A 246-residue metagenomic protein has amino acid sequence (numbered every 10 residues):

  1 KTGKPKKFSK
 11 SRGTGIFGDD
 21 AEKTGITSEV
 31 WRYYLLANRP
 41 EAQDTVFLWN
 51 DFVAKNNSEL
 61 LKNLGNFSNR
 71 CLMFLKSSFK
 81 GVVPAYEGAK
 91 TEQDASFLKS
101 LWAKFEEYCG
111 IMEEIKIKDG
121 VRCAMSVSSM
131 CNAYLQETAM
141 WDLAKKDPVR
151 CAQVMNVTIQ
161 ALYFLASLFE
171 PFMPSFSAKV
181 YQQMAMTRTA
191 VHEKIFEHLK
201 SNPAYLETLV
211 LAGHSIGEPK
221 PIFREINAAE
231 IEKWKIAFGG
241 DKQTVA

Functional and structural regions predicted by a protein language model:
K1-E92, K99, T187-I222, I226-E230: Catalytic adenosine-cofactor/nucleotide-binding cores of aminoacyl-tRNA synthetases and other
K10, E22-K23, F52-N63, Q93-L101 (+3 more regions): Secondary-structure capping and boundary motifs in well-ordered enzyme cores
F67-C71, L75, G120, A124 (+1 more regions): Extended amphipathic alpha-helical segments enriched in small hydrophobics
F105: A contiguous, well-structured pocket-lining segment that forms one wall/lid of small-molecule binding clefts in soluble
G110, I115-K116, M125-A246: Basic, alpha-helical terminal appendages of large translation-related enzymes
